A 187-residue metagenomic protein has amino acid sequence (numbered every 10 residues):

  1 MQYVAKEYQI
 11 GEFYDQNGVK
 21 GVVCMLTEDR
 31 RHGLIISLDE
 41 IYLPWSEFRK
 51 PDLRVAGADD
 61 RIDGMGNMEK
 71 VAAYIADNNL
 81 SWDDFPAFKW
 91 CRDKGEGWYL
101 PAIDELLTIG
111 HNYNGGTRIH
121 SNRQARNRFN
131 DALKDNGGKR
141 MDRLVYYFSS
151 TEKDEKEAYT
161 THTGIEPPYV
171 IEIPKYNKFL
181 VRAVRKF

Functional and structural regions predicted by a protein language model:
M1-R92, E96, V145-Y147, E157-H162 (+1 more regions): Extracellular adhesion/carbohydrate-recognition regions
D84-W98, I103-E172, K186: An exposed tryptophan-centered "aromatic clamp" motif
